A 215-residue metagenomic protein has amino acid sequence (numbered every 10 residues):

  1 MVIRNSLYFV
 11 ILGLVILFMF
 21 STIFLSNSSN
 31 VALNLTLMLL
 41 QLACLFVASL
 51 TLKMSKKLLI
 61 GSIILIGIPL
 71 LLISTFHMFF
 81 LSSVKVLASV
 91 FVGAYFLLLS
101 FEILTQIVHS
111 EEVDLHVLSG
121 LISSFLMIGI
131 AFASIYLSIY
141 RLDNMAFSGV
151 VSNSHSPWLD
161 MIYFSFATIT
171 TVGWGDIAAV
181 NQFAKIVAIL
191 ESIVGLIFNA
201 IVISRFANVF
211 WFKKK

Functional and structural regions predicted by a protein language model:
M1-G13, M54-K57: N-terminal membrane topogenic signal
L17-L25, I128-F132, Y136, G195 (+1 more regions): Alpha-helical transmembrane segments of multipass membrane proteins
F20-N34, A48-M54, M78-F79: Short, hydrophobic transmembrane alpha-helix segments
F24-V31, L39, A131-Y163: Outer-pore turret/helix-boundary of cation channels
M38-S49, L98: Central hydrophobic cores of alpha-helical transmembrane segments in multi-pass inner-membrane proteins across all
K56-G67, K85-G93, E112-I122: Cytoplasmic-side transmembrane-helix entry/capping segments in multi-pass membrane proteins
L97-M145: Pore-domain transmembrane helices of cation channels
S156-K215: Pore domain of cation channels
